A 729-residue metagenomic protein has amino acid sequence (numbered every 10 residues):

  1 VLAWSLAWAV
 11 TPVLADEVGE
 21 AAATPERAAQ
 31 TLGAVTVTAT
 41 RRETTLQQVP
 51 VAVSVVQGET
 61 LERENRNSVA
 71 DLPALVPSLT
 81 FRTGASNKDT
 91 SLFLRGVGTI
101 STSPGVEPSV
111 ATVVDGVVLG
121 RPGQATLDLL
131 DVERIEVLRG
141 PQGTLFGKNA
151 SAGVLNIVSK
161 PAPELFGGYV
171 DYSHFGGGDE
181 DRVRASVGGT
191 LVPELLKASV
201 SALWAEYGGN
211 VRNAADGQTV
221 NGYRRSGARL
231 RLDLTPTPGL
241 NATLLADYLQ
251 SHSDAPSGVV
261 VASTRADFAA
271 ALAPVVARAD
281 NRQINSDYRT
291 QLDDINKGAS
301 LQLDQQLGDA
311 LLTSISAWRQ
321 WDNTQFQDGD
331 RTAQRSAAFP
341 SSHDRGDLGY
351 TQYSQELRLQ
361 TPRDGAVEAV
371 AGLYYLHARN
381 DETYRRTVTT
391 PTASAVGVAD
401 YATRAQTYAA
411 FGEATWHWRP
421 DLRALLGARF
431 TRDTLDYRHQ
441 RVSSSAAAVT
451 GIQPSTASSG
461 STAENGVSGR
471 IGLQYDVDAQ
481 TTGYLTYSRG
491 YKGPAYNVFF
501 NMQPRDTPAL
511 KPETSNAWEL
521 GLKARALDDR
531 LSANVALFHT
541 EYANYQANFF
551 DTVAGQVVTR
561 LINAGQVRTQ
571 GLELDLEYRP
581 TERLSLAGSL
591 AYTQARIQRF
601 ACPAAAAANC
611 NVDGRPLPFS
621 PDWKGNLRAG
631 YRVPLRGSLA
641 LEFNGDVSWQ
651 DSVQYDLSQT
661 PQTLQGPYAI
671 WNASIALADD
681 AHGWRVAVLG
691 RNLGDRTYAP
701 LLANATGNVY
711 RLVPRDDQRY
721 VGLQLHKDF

Functional and structural regions predicted by a protein language model:
V18, A369-V370, A424, H539-E541 (+2 more regions): Gram-negative outer-membrane beta-barrel transporters
P25-L165, L520: Acidic, small-polar-rich N-terminal luminal/periplasmic segments of exported/outer-membrane proteins
T90, E107-S109, R121, L130-R139 (+8 more regions): Outer-membrane beta-barrel translocator/receptor signature
E164-F166, S173, S186-Y288, W321-S342 (+4 more regions): Periplasmic-side early beta-strands and strand-to-turn transitions of outer-membrane beta-barrels
S173-R182, A205-T237, V276-K297, A338-S354 (+6 more regions): Outer-membrane beta-barrel proteins
L191, S300-G329, D476-K492, K511-L572 (+3 more regions): Membrane-embedded beta-barrel scaffold of Gram-negative outer-membrane proteins
D233-T237, L359-P362, Y374-L376, T403-T540: Structural signature of Gram-negative outer-membrane beta-barrels, strongest in the C-terminal barrel of TonB-dependent
E541, S648-D656, L677-F729: C-terminal beta-signal and adjacent terminal beta-strands/loops of Gram-negative outer-membrane beta-barrel proteins
